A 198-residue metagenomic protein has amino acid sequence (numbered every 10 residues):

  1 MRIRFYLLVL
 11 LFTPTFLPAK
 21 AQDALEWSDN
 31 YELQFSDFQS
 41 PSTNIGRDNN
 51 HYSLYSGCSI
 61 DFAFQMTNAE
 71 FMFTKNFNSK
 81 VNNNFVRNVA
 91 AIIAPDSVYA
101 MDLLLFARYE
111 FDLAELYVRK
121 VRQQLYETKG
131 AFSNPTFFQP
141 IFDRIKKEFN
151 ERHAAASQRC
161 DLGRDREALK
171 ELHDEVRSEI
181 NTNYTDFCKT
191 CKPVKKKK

Functional and structural regions predicted by a protein language model:
M1-L25: Bacterial Sec-dependent N-terminal signal peptides
F16-P18, K120, Q124: Hydrophobic alpha-helical segments
Q22-Y55, S59-V81, F85-I93, G130-K198: Metalloprotease/metallohydrolase-associated module, dominated by Zn2+-dependent proteases
N84-R122: Mid-length scaffold segments of soluble, non-membrane domains
Q123, E127-A131: Substrate-binding/catalytic groove segments of enzymes that remodel or degrade extracellular structural polymers
